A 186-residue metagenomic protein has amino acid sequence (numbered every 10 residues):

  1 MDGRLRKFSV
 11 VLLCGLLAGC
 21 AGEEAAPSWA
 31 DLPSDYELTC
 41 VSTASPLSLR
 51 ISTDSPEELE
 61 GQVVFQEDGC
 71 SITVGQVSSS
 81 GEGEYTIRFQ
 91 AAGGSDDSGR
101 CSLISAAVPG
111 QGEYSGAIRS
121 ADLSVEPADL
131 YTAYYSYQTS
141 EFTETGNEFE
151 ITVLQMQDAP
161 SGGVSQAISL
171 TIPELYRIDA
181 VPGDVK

Functional and structural regions predicted by a protein language model:
M1-S9: Bacterial N-terminal signal peptides that target proteins for export
V10-C14: Hydrophobic helical h-region of N-terminal Sec-dependent signal peptides in bacterial secretory/periplasmic proteins
L16-G19: C-terminal motif of bacterial Sec signal peptides marking the signal peptidase cleavage site
G22-T86, G94-K186: Surface-exposed edge beta-strand/loop patches
